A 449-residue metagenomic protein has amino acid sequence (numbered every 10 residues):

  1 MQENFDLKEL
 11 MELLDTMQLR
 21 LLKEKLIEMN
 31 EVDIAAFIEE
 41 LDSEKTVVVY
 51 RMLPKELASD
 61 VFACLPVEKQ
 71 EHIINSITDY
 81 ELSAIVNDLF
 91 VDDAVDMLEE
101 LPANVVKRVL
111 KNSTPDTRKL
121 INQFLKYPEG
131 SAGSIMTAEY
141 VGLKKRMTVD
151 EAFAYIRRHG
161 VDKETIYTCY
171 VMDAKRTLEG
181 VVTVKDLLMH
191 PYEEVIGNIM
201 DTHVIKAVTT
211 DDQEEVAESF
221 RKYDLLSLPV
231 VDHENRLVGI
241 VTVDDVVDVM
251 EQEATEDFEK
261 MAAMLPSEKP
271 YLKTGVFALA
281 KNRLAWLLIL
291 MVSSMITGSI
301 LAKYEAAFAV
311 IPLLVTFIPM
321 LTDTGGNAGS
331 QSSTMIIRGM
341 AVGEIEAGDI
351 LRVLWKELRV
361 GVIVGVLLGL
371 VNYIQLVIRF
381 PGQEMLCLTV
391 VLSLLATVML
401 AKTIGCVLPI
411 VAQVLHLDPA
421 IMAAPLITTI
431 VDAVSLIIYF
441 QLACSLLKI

Functional and structural regions predicted by a protein language model:
M1-L265: Hydrophobic packing positions in regular secondary-structure scaffolds
A254-T403, V407-I430, I438-I449: Alpha-helical transmembrane segments and their membrane-interface boundaries that form or gate the permeation pathway
V434: Active-site His/Glu-centered metal-binding helix of metallohydrolases
